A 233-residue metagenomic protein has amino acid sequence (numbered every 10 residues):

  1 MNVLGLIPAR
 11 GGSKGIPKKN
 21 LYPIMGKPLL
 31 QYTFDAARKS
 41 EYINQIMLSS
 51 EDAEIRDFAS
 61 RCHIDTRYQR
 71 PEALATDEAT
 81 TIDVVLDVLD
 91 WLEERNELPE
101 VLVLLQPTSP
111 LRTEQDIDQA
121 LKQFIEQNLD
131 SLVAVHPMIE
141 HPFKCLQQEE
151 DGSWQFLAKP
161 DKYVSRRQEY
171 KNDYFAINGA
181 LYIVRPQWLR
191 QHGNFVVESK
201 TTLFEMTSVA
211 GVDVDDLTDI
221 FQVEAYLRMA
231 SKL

Functional and structural regions predicted by a protein language model:
N2-S49: N-terminal glycine-rich phosphate-binding loop and ensuing alpha1 helix
Y42, C62-I64, E150, S199: Short, structured coil segments at secondary-structure junctions
I43, E97-P99, N128-L129: Short, high-confidence coil segments that cap the C-terminus of an alpha-helix and link into the following beta-strand
M47, A53-V101, R112: Short phosphate-binding loop-to-helix
A53, Q187-W188, T218: Alpha-helix/helix-capping structural signal
D83, P110-K200, E205: Conserved core of the sugar-phosphate nucleotidyltransferase
V103-L105: Short aromatic-hydrophobic micro-motifs that form the base-stacking/packing surface for donor nucleotide recognition
F204-E205, V209-L233: Hydrophobic helical membrane-anchoring modules
